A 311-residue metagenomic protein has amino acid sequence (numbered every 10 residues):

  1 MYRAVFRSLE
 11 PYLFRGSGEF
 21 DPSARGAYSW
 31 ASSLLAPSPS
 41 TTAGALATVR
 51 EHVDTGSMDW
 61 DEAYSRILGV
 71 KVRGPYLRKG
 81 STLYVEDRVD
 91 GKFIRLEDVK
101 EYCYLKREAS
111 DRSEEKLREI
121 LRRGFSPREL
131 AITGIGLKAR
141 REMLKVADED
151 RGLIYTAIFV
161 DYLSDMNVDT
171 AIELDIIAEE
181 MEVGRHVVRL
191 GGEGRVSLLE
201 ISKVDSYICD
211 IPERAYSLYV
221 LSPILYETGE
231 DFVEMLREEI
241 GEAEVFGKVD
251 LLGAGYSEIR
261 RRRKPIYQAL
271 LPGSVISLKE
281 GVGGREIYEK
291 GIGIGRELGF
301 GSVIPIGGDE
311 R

Functional and structural regions predicted by a protein language model:
Y2-R311: Conserved active-site/ligand-binding neighborhood in enzyme cores
